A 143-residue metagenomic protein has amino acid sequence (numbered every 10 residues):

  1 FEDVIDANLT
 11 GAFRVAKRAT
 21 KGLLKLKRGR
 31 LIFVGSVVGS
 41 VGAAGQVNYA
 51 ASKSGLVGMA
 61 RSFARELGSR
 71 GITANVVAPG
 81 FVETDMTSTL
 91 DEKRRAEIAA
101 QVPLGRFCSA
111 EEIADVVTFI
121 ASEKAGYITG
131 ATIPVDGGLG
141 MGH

Functional and structural regions predicted by a protein language model:
F1-I5, I98: Substrate-binding pocket helix/loop in short-chain dehydrogenase/reductase
A16, S52, A60: Active-site helix of classical SDR
K21, R65-S69, G126: Alpha-helical segment proximal to the catalytic Tyr-Lys
R28, G68, T73, I128-G130: Short, small/polar-rich loop/turn modules that mediate ligand/substrate recognition or access, typified
S36: Residue(s) in the substrate-gating loop at a strand-loop-helix junction that position the organic substrate next
V41, T118, T129-H143: Short C-terminal tail/terminal secondary-structure segment of NAD(P)H-dependent dehydrogenase/reductase domains
P103-I113, K124: A conserved structural motif in NAD(P)-dependent oxidoreductases
